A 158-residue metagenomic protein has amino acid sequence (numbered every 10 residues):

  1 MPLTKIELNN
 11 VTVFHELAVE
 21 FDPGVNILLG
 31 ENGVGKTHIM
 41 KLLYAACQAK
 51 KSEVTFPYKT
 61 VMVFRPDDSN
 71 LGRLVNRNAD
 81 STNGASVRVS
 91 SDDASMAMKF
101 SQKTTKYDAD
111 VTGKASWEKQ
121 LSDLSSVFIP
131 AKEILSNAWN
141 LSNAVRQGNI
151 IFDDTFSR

Functional and structural regions predicted by a protein language model:
M1-Y44: Pre-Walker A-like glycine/lysine-rich segment at the N-terminus of P-loop NTPase domains
E7, A49-R158: Phosphate-coordinating catalytic segments in nucleotide- and nucleic-acid-processing enzymes
